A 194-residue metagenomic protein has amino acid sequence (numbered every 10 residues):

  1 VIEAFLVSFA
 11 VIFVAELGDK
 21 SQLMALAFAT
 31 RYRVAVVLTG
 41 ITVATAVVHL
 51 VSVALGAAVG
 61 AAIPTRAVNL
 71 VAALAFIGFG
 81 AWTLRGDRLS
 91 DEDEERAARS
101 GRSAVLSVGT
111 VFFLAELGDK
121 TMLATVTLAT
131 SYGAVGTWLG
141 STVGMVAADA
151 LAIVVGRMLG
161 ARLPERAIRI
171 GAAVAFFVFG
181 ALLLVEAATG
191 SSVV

Functional and structural regions predicted by a protein language model:
V1-P64, A124-V146: Juxtamembrane transmembrane-helix termini in multi-pass membrane transport proteins
E3, R33-A97, S103, V154-R162 (+2 more regions): Membrane helix-loop-helix hairpins that form the core translocation module of multi-pass transporters
S8-A10, L106-T110, V154: Short hydrophobic "helix-edge" motifs at membrane interfaces and signal-peptide entry regions
G18-Q22, R85, G118-M122, G136 (+1 more regions): Short loop/beta submotifs within extracellular cysteine-rich repeat domains
D93-A124, L128: Selected transmembrane alpha-helices and immediately adjacent juxtamembrane segments of polytopic inner-membrane
L182-V194: Juxtamembrane boundary at the C-terminal end of a transmembrane helix
